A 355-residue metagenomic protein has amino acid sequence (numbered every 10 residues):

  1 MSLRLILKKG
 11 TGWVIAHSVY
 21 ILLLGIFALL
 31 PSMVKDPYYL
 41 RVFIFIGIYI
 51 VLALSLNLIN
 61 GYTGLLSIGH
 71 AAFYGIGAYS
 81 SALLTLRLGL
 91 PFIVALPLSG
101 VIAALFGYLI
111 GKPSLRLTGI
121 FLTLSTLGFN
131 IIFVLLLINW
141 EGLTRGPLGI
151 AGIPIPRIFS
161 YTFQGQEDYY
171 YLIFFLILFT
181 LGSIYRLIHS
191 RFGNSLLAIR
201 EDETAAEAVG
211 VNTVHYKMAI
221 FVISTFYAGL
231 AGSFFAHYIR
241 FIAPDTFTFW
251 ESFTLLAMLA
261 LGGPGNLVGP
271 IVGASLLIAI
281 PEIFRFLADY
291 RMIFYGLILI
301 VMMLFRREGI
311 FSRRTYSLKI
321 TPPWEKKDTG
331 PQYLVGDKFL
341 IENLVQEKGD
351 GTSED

Functional and structural regions predicted by a protein language model:
S2-D355: Transmembrane alpha-helices and adjacent helix-loop boundaries
